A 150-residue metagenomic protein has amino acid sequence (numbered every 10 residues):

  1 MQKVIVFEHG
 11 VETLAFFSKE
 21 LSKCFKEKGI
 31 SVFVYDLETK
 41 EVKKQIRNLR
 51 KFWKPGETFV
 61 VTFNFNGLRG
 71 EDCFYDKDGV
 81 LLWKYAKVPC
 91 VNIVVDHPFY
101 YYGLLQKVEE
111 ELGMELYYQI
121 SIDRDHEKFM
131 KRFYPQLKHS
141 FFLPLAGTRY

Functional and structural regions predicted by a protein language model:
M1-V11: Nucleotide-activated donor-dependent transferases that construct or modify glycoconjugates
F7, L14-R132: Extended catalytic core of nucleotide-activated donor transferases of GT-like folds
Y118-E127, Q136-Y150: Donor nucleotide-sugar binding/catalytic pocket of nucleotide-sugar-dependent glycosyltransferases
